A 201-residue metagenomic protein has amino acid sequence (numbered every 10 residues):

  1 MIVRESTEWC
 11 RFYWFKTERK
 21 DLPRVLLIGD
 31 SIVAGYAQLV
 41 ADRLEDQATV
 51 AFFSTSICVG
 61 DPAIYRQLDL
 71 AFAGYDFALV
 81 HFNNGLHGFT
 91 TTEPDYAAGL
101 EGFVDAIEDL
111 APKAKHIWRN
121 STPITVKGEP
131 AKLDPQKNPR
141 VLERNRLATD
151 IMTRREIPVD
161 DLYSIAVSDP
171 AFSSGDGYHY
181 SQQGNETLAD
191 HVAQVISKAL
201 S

Functional and structural regions predicted by a protein language model:
M1-D76: Serine-esterase "nucleophile elbow" of acetyl-processing enzymes
R43-D46, I64-S201: Alpha-helical cap/lid subdomain in secreted, periplasmic, or secretory-pathway luminal O-acyl-processing enzymes
